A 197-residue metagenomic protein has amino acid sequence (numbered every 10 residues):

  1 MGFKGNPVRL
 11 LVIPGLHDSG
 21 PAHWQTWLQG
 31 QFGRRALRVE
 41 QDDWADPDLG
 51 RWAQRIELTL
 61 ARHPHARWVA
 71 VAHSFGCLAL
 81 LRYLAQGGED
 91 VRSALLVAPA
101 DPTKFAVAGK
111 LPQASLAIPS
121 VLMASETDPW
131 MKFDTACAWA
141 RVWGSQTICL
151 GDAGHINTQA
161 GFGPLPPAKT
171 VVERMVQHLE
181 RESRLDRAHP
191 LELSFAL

Functional and structural regions predicted by a protein language model:
G5-A66, L191-S194: Active-site catalytic motif of lipid deacylating hydrolases and related acyltransferases
D18-S19, P102-T103, E126-M131: Acidic catalytic loop of the alpha/beta-hydrolase fold
Q29, E126, M131-S145: Conserved loop-alpha-helix segment in the C-terminal half of the alpha/beta-hydrolase fold that carries the catalytic
R51, T158-R174: Post-His helix in hydrolase/transferase enzymes
V69-V71, A94: Conserved alpha/beta-hydrolase fold motif
V71-L81: Gly/Ala-rich beta-loop-alpha elbow adjacent to hydrolase catalytic centers
E89-P102, P119: A conserved short beta-strand
L116-A124, D128: Short beta-strand/loop motif that positions the catalytic acidic residue of the alpha/beta-hydrolase fold
